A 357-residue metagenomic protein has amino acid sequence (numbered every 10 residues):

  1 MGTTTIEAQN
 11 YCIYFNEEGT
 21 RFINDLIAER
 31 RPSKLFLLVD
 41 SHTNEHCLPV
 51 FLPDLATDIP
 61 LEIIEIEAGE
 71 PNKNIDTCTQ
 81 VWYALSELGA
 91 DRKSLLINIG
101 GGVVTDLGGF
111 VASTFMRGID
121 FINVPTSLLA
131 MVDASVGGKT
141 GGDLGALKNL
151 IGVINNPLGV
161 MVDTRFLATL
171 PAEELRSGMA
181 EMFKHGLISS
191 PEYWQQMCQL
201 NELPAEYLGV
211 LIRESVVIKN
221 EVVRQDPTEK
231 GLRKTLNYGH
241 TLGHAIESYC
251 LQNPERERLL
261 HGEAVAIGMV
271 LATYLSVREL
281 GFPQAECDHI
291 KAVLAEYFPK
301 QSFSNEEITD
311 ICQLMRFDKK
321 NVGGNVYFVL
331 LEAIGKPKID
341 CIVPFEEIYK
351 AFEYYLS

Functional and structural regions predicted by a protein language model:
M1-S94: ATP/NTP phosphate-donor binding region
Q9, Q225, C250, I348-S357: Catalytic, metal-anchored helix/loop core of enzyme active sites in primary metabolism
A90, N156-G159, R165-A172, A180-E192 (+8 more regions): Generic secondary-structure signature for well-ordered alpha-helical cores
V103-F110, M131, H244-A245: Short glycine/serine/threonine-rich phosphate/pyrophosphate-binding segments that cradle anionic phosphate groups
F110-L200: A glycine/threonine-rich phosphate-anchoring loop and its flanking beta-alpha core in nucleotide/phosphate-binding
A180-M182, Q284-S357: C-terminal charged capping/lid subdomain of soluble metabolic enzymes
Q196-T309: Active-site segments that bind and position negatively charged phosphate/pyrophosphate groups
